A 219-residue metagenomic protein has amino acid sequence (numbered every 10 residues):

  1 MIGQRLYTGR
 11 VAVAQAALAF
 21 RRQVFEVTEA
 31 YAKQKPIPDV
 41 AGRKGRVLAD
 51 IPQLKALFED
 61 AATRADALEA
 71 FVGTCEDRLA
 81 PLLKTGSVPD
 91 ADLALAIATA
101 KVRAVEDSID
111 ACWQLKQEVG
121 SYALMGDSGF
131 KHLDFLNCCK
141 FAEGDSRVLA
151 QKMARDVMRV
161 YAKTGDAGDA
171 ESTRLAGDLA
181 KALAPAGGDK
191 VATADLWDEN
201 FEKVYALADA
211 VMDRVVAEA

Functional and structural regions predicted by a protein language model:
M1-A219: Flavin-dependent oxidoreductase catalytic core characteristic of acyl-CoA dehydrogenase/oxidase-like enzymes
